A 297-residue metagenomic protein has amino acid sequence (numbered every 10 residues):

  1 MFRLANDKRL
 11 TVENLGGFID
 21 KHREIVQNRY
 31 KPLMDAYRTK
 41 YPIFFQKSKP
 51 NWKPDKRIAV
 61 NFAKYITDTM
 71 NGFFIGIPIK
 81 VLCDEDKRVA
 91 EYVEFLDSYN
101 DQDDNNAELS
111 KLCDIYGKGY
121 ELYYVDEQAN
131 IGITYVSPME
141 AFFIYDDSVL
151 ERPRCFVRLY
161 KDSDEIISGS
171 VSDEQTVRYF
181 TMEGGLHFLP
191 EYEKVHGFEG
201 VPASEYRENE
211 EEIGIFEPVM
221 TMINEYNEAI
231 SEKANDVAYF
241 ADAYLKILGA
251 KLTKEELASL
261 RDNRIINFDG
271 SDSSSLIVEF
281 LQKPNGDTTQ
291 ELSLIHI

Functional and structural regions predicted by a protein language model:
M1-D35, V177-E211, Y226: N-terminal start-of-domain structural block
M1-N130: Extended, helix-rich architectural segments
A5, Y124, V136, Y160 (+2 more regions): A structural detector for beta-sheet-dominated domains
S110-I115, D146-V149, N235-A238, L257: A general structural signal for short secondary-structure junctions and capping/turn motifs
I115-K118, L150-P153, A241, R261: Short, well-ordered loop/turn elements at secondary-structure boundaries
Y120-E211: Extended, regular secondary-structure scaffolds
E191-L294: Extended, charged amphipathic alpha-helical segments
I297: Calmodulin-binding IQ motif helices
